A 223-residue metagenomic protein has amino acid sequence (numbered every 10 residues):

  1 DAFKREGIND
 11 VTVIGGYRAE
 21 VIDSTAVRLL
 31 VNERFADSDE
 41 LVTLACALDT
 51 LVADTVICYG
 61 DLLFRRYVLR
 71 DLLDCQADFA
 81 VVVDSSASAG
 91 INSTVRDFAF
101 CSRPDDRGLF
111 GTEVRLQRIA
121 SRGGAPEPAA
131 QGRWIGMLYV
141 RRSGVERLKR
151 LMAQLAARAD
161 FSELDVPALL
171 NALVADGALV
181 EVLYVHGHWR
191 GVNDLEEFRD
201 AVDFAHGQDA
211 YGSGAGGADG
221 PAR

Functional and structural regions predicted by a protein language model:
D1-I57, R158-F161: Conserved N-terminal catalytic core of the sugar/cofactor nucleotidyltransferase
I8, V52, Q76-F79, A178: Short, high-confidence coil segments that cap the C-terminus of an alpha-helix and link into the following beta-strand
D10, R28, R115, L179-E181: Conserved beta-strand segments of alpha/beta enzyme cores
V21-I22, C46, Y67, R147 (+2 more regions): Phosphate- and divalent-cation-binding pockets in alpha/beta enzyme and binding domains that engage nucleotide-derived
S24-T25, R65-L155: Conserved core of the sugar-phosphate nucleotidyltransferase
F35-D39, S88-G90, W189-G191: A short acidic, often aromatic-flanked loop/helix-cap motif at beta-alpha or helix-coil junctions that lines enzyme
G60-L63: The conserved acidic donor/metal-binding loop of glycosyltransferases
A129-R223: Conserved alpha/beta core of the MobA/IspD/sugar-nucleotide pyrophosphorylase nucleotidyltransferase superfamily
